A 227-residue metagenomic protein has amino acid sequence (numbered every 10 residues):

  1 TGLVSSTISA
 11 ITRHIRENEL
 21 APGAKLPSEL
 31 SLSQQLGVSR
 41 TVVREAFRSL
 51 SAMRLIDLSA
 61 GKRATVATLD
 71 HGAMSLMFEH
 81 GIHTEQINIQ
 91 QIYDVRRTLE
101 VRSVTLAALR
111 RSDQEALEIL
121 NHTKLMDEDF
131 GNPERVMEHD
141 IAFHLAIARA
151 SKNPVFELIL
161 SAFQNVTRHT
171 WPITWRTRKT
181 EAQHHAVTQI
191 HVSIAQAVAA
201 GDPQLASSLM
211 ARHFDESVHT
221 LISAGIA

Functional and structural regions predicted by a protein language model:
T1-L99, T105, L109, I226-A227: Short linear motifs at protein or domain termini
I92, Q183-H184: Short, basic, helix/turn surface patches
R96-I173, V187-A197, L205-S217, I226: Conserved amphipathic alpha-helical segments that form helical-bundle/coiled-coil interaction surfaces
T174-R178, H184: Extended hydrophobic/aromatic segments used for targeting, binding, or gating
R178-K179, I190: C-terminal end-helix/capping segment
